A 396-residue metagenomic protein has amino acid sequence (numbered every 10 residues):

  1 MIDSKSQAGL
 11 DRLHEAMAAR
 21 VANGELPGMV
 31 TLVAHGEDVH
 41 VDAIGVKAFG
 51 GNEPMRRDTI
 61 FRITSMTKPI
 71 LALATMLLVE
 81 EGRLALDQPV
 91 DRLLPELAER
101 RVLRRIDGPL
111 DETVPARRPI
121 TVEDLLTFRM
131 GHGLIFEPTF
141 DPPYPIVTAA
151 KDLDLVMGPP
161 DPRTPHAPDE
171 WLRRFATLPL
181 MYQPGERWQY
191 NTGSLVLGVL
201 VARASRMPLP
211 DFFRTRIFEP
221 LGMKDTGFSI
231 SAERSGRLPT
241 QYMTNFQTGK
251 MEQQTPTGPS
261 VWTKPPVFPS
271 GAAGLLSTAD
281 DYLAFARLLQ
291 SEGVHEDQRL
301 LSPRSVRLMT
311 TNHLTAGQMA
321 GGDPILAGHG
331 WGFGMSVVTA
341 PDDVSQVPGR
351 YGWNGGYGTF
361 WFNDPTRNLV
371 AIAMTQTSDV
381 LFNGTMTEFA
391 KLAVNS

Functional and structural regions predicted by a protein language model:
D3-I63, R83-A85, E99-D111, L392: Short, conserved catalytic-motif segment at the N-terminal edge
H14-A18, G36-E37, R62-V90, L125 (+3 more regions): Active-site SXXK
E25, P54, T113-P119, N363-T366: Extracellular/periplasmic catalytic domains that process cell-envelope and extracellular macromolecules
H40, W361-F362, R367-T377: Short, well-ordered beta-strand elements
G45, P324-N363: Short, Gly/Ser/Thr-enriched beta-strand-loop segments that form substrate-interacting elements of hydrolase/peptidase
D91-E99: Acidic helix-start/capping segments at beta-turn-to-alpha-helix junctions
R101-D343: Short, surface-exposed loop or secondary-structure junction motifs that flank catalytic or metal-binding residues
S378-S396: Generic C-terminus detector
